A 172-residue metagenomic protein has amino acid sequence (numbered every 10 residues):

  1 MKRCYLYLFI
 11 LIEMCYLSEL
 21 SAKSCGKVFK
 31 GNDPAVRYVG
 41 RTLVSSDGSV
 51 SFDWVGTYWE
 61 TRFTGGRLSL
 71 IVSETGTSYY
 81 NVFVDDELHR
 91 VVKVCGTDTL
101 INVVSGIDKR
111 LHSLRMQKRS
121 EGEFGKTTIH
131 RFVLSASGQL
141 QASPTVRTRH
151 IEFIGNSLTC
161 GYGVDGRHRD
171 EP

Functional and structural regions predicted by a protein language model:
M1-K27: Bacterial Sec-dependent N-terminal signal peptides
L20-I154, L158-P172: N-terminal secretory targeting modules
